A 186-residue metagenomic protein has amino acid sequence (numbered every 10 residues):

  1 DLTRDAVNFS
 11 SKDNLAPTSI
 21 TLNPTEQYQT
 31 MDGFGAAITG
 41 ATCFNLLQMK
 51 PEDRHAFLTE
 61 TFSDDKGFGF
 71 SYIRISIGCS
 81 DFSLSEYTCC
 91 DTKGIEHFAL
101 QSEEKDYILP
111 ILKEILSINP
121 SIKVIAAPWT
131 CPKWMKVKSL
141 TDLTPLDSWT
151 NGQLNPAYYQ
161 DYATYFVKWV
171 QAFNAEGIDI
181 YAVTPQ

Functional and structural regions predicted by a protein language model:
L2-I180: N-terminal catalytic cores of secreted or lumenal carbohydrate-active enzymes
P185-Q186: Short, conserved phosphate-binding/catalytic loop or strand-edge motifs used in phosphoryl-/nucleotidyl-transfer
